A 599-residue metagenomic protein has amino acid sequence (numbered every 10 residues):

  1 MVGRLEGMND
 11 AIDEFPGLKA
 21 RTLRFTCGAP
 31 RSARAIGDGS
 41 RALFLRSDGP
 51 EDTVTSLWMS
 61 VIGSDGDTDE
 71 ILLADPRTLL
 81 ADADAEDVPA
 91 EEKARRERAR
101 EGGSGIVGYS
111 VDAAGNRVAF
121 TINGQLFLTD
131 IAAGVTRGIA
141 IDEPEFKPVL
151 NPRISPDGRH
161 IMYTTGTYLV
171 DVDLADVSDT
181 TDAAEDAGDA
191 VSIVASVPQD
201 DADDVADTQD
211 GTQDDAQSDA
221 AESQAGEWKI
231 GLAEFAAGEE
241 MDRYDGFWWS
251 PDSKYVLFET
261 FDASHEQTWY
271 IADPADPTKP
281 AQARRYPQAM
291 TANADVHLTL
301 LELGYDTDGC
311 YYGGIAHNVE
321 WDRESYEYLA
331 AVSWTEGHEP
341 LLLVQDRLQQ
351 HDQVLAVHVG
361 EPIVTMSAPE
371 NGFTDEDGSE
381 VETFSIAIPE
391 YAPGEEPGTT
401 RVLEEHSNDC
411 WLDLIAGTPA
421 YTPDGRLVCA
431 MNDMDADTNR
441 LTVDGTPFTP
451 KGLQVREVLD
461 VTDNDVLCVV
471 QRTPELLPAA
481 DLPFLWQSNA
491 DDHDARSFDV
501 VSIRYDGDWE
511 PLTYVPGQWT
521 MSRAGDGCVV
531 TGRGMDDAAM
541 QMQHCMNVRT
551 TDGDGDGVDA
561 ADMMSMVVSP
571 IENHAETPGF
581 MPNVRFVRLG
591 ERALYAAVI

Functional and structural regions predicted by a protein language model:
G3, S60-G108, V177-D210, D214-F247 (+3 more regions): Predominantly five- to eight-bladed beta-propeller fold
L18-W58, G105-A114, Y328-V332: Beta-strand-rich domains and repeat architectures in extracellular enzymes and scaffolds, especially beta-propellers
S32, V54-T55, V107-G108, L257-T260 (+10 more regions): Non-catalytic accessory segments flanking enzyme active sites
G37-D38, A113-A114, P156-D157, P251-D252 (+4 more regions): Residue-level detector of Asp-centered blade-edge/turn motifs that repeat once per structural unit in beta-propeller
A42-L43, V118, G158-I161, S253-V256 (+4 more regions): Hydrophobic beta-strand positions that form the internal "hydrophobic ladder" of WD40/Gbeta-like beta-propeller blades
E51-W58, Q125-F127, T167-D173, H265-I271 (+6 more regions): Structural motif
I62-D65, D130-G134, L174-V177, L303-D306 (+3 more regions): Short loop/turn segments that connect beta-strands within beta-propeller blades
E259-R456: Beta-propeller domains
